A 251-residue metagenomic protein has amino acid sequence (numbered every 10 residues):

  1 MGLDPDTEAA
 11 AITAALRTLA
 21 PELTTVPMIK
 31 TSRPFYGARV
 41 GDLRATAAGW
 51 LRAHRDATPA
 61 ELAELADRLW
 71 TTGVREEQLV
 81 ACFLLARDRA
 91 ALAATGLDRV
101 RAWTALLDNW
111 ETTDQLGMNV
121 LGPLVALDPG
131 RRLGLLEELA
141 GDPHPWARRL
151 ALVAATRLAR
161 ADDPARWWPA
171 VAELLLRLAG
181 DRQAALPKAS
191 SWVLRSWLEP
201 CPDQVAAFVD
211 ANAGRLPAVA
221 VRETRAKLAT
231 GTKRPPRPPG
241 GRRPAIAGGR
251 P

Functional and structural regions predicted by a protein language model:
M1-P251: Alpha-helical scaffold domains
